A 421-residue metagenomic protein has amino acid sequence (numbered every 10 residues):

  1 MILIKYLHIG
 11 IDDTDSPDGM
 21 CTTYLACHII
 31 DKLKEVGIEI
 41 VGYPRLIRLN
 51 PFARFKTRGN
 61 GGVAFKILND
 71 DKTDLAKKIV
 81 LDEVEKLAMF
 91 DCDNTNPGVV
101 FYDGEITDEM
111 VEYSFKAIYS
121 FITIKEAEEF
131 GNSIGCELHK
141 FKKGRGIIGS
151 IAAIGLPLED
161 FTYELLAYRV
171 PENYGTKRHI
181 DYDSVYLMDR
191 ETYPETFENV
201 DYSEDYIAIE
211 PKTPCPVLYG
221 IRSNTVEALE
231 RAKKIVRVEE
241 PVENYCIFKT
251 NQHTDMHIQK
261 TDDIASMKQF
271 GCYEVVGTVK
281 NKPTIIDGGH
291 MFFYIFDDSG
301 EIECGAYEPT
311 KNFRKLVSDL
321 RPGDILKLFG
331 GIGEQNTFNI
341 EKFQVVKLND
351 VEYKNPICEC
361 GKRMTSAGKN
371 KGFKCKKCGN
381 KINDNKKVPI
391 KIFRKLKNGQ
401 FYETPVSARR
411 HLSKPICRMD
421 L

Functional and structural regions predicted by a protein language model:
A76, V80-K86, F90-D262: Long, hydrophobic alpha/beta structural blocks
K234-N281, D287, L316, D350-E352 (+1 more regions): OB-fold nucleic-acid-binding modules
C272-N281, S318-G333, F343: OB-fold and OB-like beta-barrel modules that bind single-stranded nucleic acids
T284-T310: OB-fold (S1/OB) nucleic-acid-binding surfaces
G333-I357: OB-fold/S1-family single-stranded nucleic acid-binding modules
I357-G361, C375-C378: Short cysteine-rich clusters marking metal-coordination/redox-active sites
K369-I382: Cysteine-rich micro-motifs
K387-L421: Long, charge-rich boundary regions
